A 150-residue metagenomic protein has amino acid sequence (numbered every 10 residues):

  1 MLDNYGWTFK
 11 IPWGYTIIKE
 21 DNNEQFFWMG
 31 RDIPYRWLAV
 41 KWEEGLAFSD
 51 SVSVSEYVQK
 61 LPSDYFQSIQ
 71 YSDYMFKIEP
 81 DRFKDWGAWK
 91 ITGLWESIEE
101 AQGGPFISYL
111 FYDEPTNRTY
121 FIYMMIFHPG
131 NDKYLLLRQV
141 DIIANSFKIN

Functional and structural regions predicted by a protein language model:
L2-N4: N-terminal post-signal-peptidase region of extra-cytosolic proteins
F9, W13-Y15, Y120-N150: Surface-exposed amphipathic alpha-helical segments
P12-Y65: Secretory pathway targeting signatures of secreted, lumenal, and periplasmic proteins
D32-P34, W42-L46, W95-S97, M125-G130: Short, flexible beta-strand-to-coil junctions
R36-W37, A88-K90, R118-Y123: Glycine-rich, often proline-containing surface loops adjacent to acidic residues and nearby aromatics that form
L38-V40, S51, Q102, D132-L136: A short, polar/proline- and glycine-enriched secondary-structure boundary/capping micro-motif
S63-N117, N131-K133, N145, N150: Signature of long, low-cysteine stretches enriched in small and polar/charged residues
